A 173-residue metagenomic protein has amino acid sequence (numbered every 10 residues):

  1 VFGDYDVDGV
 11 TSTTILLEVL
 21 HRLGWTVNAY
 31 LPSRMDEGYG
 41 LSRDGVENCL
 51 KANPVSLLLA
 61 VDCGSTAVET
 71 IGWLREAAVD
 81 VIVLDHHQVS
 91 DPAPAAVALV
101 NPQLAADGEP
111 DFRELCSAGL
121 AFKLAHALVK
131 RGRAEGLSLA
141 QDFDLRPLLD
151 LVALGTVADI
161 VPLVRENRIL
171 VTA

Functional and structural regions predicted by a protein language model:
V1-A173: Replace "Mg2+/Mn2+-dependent" with "divalent metal-dependent
